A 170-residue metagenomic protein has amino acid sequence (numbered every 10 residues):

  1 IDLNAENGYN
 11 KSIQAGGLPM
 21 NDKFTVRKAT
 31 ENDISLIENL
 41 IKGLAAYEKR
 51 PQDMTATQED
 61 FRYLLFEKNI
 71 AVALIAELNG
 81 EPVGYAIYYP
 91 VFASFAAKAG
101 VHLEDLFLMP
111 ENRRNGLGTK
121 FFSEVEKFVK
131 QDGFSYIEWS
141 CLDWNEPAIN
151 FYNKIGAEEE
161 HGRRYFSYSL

Functional and structural regions predicted by a protein language model:
N7-N32: Conserved N-terminal entry element of GNAT/NAT acetyltransferase domains
K28-I34, N39-K98, F122, F128: Acetyl-CoA-dependent GNAT
A71, H161-Y165: Short hydrophobic/aromatic beta-strand or adjacent loop that forms the aromatic wall/cage of a ligand/substrate-binding
L106-R113: A short, internal acetyl-CoA/4′-phosphopantetheine-binding micro-motif in the GNAT/acyltransferase core
R114-K127, K154: Conserved acetyl-CoA-binding loop-helix of GNAT-fold acetyltransferases
T119, D143-G162: Conserved active-site alpha-helix within GNAT-family acetyltransferase domains
K130-S140: Conserved GNAT acetyl-CoA-binding A-motif
W139-A148, S167-L170: Conserved beta-strand-loop-alpha-helix junction that forms the acyl-donor binding cleft
